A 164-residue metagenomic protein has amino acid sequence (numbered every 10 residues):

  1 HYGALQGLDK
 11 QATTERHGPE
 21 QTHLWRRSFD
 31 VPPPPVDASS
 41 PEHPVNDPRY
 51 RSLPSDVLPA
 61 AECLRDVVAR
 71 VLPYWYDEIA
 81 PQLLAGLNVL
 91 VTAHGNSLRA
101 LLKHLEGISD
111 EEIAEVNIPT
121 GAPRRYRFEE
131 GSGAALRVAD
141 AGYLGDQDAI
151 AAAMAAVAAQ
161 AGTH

Functional and structural regions predicted by a protein language model:
H1-A12, R16, A60-R65, A69 (+3 more regions): Acidic, low-complexity terminal tails and accessory targeting/binding regions of phosphate-metabolizing enzymes
L8-A12, Q21-D66: Short glycine/proline- and acidic residue-enriched helix-loop micro-motifs that form flexible lids or anion-recognition
Y50-S52, G86-V89: A broad, low-specificity signal for short, low-complexity segments enriched in glycine/proline and polar/charged
V91-A93: Short beta-strand segments
